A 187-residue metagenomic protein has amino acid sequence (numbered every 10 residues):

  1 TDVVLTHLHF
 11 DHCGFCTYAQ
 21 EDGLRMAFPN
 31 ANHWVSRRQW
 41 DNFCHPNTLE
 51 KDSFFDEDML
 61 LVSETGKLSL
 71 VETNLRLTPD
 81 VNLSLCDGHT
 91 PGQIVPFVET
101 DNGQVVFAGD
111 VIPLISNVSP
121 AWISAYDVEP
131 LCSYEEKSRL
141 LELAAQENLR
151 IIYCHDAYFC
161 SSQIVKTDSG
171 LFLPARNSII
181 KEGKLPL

Functional and structural regions predicted by a protein language model:
T1-W34: Active-site metal-binding motif and surrounding structural segment of the metallo-beta-lactamase
L8, R38-Q39, G88-T90, G109-V111 (+1 more regions): Active-site metal-binding loops of divalent metal-dependent hydrolases
H12-F15, S84-I94: Active-site glycine- and acidic-residue-rich loops that bind and position anionic ligands or nucleotide-like cofactors
T17-E21, T48-E50, A121-I123, K166-D168: Short, glycine/charged-enriched secondary-structure capping and boundary segments
R25-L85, E135-N148: Metallo-beta-lactamase
V81-D87, V105-D110: Active-site-proximal beta-strand elements of phosphoester/diester hydrolases
F97-D101: Active-site beta-strand termini and strand-to-loop segments that position acidic
N102-L187: Cap/insert and terminal regions of metallo-dependent hydrolase folds
